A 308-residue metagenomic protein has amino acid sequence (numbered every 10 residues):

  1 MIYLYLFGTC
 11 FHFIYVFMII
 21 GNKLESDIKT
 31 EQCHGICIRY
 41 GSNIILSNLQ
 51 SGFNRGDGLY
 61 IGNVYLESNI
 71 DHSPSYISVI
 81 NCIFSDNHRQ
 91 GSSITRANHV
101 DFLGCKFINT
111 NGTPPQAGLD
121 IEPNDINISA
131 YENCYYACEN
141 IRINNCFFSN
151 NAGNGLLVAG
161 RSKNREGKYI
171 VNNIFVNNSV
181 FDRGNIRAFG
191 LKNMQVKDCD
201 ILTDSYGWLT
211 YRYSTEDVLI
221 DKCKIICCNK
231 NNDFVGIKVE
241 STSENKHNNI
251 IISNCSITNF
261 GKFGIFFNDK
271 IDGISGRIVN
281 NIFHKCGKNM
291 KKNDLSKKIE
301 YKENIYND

Functional and structural regions predicted by a protein language model:
M1-F13, N22-N43, G58-I70, I94 (+2 more regions): Extracellular beta-strand-rich solenoid/capping regions of secreted or surface-exposed proteins that bind or remodel
I2-Y3, K23-D27, H34, R55-I61 (+9 more regions): Short glycine/acidic-rich loop motifs that flank beta-strands on beta-rich extracellular proteins
F11-M18, S42-F53, H72-Q90, N98-N111 (+8 more regions): Right-handed parallel beta-helix
